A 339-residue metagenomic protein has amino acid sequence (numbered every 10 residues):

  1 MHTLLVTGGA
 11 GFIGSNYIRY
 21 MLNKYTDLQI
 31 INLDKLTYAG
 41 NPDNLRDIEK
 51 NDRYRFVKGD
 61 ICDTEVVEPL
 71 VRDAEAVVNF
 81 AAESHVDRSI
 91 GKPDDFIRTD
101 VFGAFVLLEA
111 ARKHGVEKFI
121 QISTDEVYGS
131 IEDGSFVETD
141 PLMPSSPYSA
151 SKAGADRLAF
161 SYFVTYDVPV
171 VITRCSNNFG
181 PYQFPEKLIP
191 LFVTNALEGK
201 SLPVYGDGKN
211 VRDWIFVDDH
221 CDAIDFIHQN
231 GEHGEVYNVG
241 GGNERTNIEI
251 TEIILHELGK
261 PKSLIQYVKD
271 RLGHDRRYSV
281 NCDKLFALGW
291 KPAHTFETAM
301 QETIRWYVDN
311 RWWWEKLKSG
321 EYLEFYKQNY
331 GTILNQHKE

Functional and structural regions predicted by a protein language model:
M1-N178, E302, Y307-N310, K316 (+1 more regions): N-terminal Rossmann-like NAD(P)+-binding domain of SDR-like oxidoreductases, especially those catalyzing
L4-L5, N16-Y17, I30, G59 (+1 more regions): C-terminal substrate-binding subdomain of Rossmann-fold SDR/epimerase-dehydratase oxidoreductases
I48, G134, P185-V193, K269: A glycine/serine/threonine-rich, flexible loop-to-helix segment that serves as the NAD(P) cofactor-binding "lid"
E65-E68, D87, D94, F105 (+8 more regions): Residues in well-ordered alpha-helical elements
P93, T173, P185-E186, G231: Active-site loop immediately N-terminal to the catalytic Tyr-X3-Lys motif of short-chain dehydrogenase/reductase
P144-S151, P181, P185-I189, D213-V217: The catalytic Tyr-centered alpha-helix of NAD(P)H-dependent dehydrogenases
G154, L158-Y162, F192, I250 (+1 more regions): Hydrophobic alpha-helix immediately C-terminal to the catalytic Tyr-X-X-X-Lys motif of short-chain
